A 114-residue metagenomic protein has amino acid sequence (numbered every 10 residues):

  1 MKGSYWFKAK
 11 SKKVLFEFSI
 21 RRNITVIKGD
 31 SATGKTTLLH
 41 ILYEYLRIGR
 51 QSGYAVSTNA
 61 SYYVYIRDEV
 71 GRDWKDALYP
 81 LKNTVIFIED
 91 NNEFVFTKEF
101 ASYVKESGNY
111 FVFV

Functional and structural regions predicted by a protein language model:
M1-F16: N-terminal pre-Walker A segment at the start of P-loop NTPase domains
I27: Hydrophobic anchor at the beta1->P-loop junction of P-loop NTPases
S31: The conserved Walker
K35: Conserved lysine of the Walker
L38-H40: Post-Walker A alpha-helix
E44-A55: Post-Walker A helix-loop "phosphate-sensing" segment adjacent to the P-loop in P-loop NTPases
Y65-F100: Conserved P-loop NTPase "ATPase switch" module shared by AAA+ and STAND
Y103-V114: Sensor-1/coupling segment of RecA-like P-loop NTPase cores
